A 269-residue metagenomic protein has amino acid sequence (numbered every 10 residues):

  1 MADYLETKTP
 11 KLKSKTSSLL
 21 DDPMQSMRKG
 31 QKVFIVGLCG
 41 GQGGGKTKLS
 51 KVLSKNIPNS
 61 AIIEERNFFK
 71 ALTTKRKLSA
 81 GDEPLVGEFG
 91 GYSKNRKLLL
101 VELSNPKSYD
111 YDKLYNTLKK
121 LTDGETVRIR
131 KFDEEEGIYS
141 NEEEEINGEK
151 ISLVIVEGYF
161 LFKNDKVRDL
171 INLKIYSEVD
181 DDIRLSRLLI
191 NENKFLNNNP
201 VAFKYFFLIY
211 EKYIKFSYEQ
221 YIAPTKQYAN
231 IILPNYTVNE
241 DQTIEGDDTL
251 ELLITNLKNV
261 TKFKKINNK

Functional and structural regions predicted by a protein language model:
A2-R28, E149, I190-N193, K215-K269: NTP-dependent small-molecule kinase module
I35-G37: Short hydrophobic/aromatic beta-strand immediately N-terminal to the Walker A/P-loop
Q42: The conserved Walker
K46: Conserved lysine of the Walker
N59, L173, N230-I231: Well-ordered beta-strand positions
A61-E65, K70-G137: Conserved nucleotide-sensing/catalytic segment adjacent to the nucleotide-binding pocket in NTP-handling enzymes
N141-F195: ATP-dependent NMP and nucleoside kinases share a basic, alpha-helical "lid"
